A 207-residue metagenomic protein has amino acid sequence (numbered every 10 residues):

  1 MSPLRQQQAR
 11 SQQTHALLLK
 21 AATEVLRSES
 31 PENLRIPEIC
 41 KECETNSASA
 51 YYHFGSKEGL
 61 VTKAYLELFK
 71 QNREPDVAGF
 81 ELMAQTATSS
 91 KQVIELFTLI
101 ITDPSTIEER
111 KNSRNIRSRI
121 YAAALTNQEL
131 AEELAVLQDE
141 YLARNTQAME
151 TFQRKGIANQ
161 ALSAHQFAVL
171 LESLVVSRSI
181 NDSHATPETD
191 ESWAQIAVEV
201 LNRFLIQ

Functional and structural regions predicted by a protein language model:
M1-Q13, Q207: N-terminal intrinsically disordered/low-complexity leader segments
Q12, A16, K20, E58 (+8 more regions): Generic detection of well-ordered alpha-helical segments
T14-L17, A21-K63, E67: Helix-turn-helix
L17, A21-E29, P75, G79-L82 (+2 more regions): Solvent-exposed, amphipathic alpha-helical segments
F54, R119-T126: Short helix-capping/turn signature of helix-turn-helix
K63, V77-N112, A164-F167: Hydrophobic alpha-helical connector segments
R73-E74, A78, E109-S118, Q128-R154 (+1 more regions): Amphipathic alpha-helical packing segments from all-alpha helical-bundle domains
A131-A135, D139, T151-Q207: Hydrophobic/aromatic-rich alpha-helical bundle segments in the mid-to-C-terminal region
